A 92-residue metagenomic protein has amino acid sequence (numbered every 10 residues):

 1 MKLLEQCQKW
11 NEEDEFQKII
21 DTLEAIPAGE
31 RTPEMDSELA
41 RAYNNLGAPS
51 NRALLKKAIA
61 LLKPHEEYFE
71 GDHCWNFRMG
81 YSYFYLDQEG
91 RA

Functional and structural regions predicted by a protein language model:
M1-D21: N-terminal leader/linker segments that initiate helical-solenoid repeat arrays
E30-R31, F69-E70: Short coil turns that delineate tetratricopeptide repeat
